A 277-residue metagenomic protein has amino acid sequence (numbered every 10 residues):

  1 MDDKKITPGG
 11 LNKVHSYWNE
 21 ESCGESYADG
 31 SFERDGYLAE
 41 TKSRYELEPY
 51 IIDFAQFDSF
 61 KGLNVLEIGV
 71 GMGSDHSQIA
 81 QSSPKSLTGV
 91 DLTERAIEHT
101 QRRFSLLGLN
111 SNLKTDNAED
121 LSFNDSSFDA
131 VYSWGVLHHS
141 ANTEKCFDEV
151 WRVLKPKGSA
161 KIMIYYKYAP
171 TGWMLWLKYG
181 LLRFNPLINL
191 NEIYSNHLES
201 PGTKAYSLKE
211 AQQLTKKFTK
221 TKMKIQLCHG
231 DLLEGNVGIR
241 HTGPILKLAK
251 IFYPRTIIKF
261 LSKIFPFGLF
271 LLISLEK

Functional and structural regions predicted by a protein language model:
M1-K42: N-terminal, positively charged/glycine-rich alpha-helical extensions of SAM-dependent methyltransferases
R34-L63, Q78: Conserved alpha-helix/loop element of class I SAM-dependent methyltransferases that forms part of the SAM/SAH-binding
L63-I68, M72-D120: Class I SAM-dependent methyltransferase SAM/SAH-binding core
E119-A130: A short acidic, Gly/Pro-enriched loop at the edge of an enzyme's catalytic core that lines a small-molecule cofactor
A130-N142: A short SAM/SAH-binding and catalytic strip from SAM-dependent methyltransferases
E144-P156: A short glycine-rich, Lys/Arg-flanked "PGG" loop and its adjoining helix->strand segment in the class I
S159-I188: Conserved class I S-adenosyl-L-methionine
Y179-L182, I188-I193, S200-K204, L208-Q213 (+1 more regions): A C-terminal cap/extension of S-adenosyl-L-methionine-dependent methyltransferases that defines the acceptor-substrate
